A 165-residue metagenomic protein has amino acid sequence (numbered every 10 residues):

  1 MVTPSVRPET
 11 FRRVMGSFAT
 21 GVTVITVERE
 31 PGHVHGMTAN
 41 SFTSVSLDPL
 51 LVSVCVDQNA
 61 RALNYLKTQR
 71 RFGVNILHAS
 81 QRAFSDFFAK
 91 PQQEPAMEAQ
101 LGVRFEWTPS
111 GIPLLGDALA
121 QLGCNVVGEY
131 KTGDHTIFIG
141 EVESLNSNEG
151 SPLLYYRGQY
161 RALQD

Functional and structural regions predicted by a protein language model:
M1-D165: Basic, polyanion-binding surface patches
